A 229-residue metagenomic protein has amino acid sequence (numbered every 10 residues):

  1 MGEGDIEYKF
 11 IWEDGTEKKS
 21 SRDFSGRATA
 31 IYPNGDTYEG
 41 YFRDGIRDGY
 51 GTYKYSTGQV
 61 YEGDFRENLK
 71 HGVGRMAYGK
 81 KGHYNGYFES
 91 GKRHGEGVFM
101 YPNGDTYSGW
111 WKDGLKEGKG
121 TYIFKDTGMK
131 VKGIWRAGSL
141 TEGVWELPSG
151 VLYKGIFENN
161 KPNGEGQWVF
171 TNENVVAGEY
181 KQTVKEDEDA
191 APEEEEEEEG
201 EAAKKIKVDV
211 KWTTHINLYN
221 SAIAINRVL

Functional and structural regions predicted by a protein language model:
M1-L229: Intrinsically disordered, low-complexity repeat tracts enriched in Gly/Pro/Ser/Thr and acidic residues, frequently
